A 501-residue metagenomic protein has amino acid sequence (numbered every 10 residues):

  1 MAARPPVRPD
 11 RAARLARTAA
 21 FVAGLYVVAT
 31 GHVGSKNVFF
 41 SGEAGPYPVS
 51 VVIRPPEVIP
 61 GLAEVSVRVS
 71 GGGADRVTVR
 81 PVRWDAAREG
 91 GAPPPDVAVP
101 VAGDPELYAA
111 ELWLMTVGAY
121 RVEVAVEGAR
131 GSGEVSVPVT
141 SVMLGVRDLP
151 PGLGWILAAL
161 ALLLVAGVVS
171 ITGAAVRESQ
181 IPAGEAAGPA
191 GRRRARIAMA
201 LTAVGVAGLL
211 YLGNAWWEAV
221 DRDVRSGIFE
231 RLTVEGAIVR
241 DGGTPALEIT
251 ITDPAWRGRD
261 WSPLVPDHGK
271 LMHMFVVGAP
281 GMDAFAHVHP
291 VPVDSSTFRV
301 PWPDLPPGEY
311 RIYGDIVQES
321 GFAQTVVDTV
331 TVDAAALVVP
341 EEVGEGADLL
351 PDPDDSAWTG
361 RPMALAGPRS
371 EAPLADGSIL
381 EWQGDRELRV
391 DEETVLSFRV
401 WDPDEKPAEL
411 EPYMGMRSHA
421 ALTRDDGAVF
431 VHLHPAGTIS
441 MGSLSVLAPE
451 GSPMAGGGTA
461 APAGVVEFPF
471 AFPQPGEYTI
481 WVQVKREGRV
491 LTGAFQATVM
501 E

Functional and structural regions predicted by a protein language model:
A2-A12, E185-R194: Short, Lys/Arg-rich N-terminal segment immediately upstream of the first membrane anchor
R4-K36: Hydrophobic secretory-pathway targeting helix
V28-V176, G188-G205, L209-E501: N-terminal soluble domains immediately following signal/targeting peptides that reside in extracytoplasmic
V176-G184: Feature of multi-pass inner-membrane transport and sensor proteins that recognizes transmembrane helices together
